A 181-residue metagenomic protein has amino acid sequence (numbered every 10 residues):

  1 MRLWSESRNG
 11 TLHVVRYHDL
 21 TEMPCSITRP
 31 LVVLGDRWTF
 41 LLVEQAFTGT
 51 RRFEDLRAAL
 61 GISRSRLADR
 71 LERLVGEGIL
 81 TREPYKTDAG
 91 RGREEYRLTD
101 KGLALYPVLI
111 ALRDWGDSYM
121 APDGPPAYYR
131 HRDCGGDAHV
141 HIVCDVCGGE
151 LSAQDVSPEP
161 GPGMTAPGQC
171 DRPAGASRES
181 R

Functional and structural regions predicted by a protein language model:
M1-T11, D114-R181: C-terminal regulatory/oligomerization modules of transcriptional regulators
N9-L31: Short, Lys/Arg-enriched N-terminal segment that forms or immediately precedes the first helix of a structured domain
C25-R66: N-terminal helix-turn-helix DNA-binding core of bacterial DNA-binding proteins
G35, T87-L109: Basic, amphipathic "hinge/linker" alpha-helix immediately C-terminal to the N-terminal HTH DNA-binding motif
L71-E72: Short, hydrophobic-biased segments on the C-terminal half of alpha helices that form "recognition helices"
G78-I79: Glycine-centered, phosphate/nucleic-acid-interacting loop/turn motifs that mediate DNA/RNA or nucleotide
R82: Short beta-strand "wing" residues that participate in macromolecule-binding interfaces
